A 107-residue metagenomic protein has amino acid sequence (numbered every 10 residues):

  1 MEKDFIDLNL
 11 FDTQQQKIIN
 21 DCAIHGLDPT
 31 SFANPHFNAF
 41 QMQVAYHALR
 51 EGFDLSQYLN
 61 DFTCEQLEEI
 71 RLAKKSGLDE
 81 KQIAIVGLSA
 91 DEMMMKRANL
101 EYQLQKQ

Functional and structural regions predicted by a protein language model:
M1-Q107: General marker for long, soluble alpha-helical cores
